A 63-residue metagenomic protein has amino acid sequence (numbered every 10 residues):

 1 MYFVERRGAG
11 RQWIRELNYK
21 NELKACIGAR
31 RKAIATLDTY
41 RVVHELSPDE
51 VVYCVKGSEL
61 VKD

Functional and structural regions predicted by a protein language model:
M1, G28, R41, V52-V55: Glycine-centered signal
M1-I14, Y53: Short beta-strand segments and strand-loop junctions that repeat across beta-rich extracellular domains
G10-R11, E16-E45: A short, charged, amphipathic alpha-helix used as a generic interaction element across diverse proteins
P48-D63: A cross-kingdom feature marking charged/low-complexity
